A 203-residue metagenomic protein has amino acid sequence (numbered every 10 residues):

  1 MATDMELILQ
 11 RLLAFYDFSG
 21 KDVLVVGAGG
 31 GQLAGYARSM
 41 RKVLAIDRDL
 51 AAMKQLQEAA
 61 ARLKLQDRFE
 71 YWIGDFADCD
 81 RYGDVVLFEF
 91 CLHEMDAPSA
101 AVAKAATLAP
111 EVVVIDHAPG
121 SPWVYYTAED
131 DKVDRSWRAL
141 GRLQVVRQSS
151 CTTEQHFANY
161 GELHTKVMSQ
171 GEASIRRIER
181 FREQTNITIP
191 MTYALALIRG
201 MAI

Functional and structural regions predicted by a protein language model:
A2-K21, Q32: Conserved alpha-helix/loop element of class I SAM-dependent methyltransferases that forms part of the SAM/SAH-binding
G30-M40: Conserved SAM-binding loop of SAM-dependent methyltransferases across substrates and taxa, primarily the Class I
D49-A51: Conserved SAM/SAH-binding beta-strand->alpha-helix loop
L63-F76: Conserved SAM-binding strand-loop segment of SAM-dependent methyltransferases
L87: A conserved beta-strand element that flanks and buttresses the S-adenosyl-L-methionine
E94-A106: A short, conserved alpha-helix within the catalytic core of class I
V113-G141: Conserved class I S-adenosyl-L-methionine
D134, G141-I203: Conserved Class I S-adenosyl-L-methionine
